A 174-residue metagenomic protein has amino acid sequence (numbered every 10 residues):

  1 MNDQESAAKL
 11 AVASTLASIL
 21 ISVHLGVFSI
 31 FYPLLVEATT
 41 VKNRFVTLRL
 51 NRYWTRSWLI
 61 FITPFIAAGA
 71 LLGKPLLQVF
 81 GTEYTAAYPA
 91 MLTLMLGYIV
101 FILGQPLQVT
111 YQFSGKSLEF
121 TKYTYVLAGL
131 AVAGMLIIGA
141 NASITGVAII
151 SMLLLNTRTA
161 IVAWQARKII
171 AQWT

Functional and structural regions predicted by a protein language model:
M1-Q4, F113-S114, N141: Helix-loop interface residues and adjacent transmembrane-helix termini in multi-pass membrane transporters, primarily
Q4-K9, L71-I99: Interfacial segments at transmembrane-helix termini and the short loops linking adjacent helices
S6-K9, Y53, P89, E119 (+1 more regions): Residue-level recognition of membrane-helix boundary sites in multi-pass small-molecule transporters
A11, R44-I60, A67-L71, Y88-M91: Interfacial transmembrane-helix starts/ends
A13, S18-K42, T110-F113: Helix-loop junctions and terminal segments of transmembrane helices in multi-pass membrane transport/translocation
T15-S18, Y53, Y98, L127-G129 (+1 more regions): Residue-level recognition of pore/gate-forming positions within transmembrane alpha-helices of multi-pass
G73, L77, Y88, G115-L118 (+3 more regions): Membrane-interface helix-loop junctions in multi-pass transport and translocation proteins
L96-Y125, K168: Membrane-interface junctions at transmembrane-helix termini in multi-pass inner-membrane proteins
